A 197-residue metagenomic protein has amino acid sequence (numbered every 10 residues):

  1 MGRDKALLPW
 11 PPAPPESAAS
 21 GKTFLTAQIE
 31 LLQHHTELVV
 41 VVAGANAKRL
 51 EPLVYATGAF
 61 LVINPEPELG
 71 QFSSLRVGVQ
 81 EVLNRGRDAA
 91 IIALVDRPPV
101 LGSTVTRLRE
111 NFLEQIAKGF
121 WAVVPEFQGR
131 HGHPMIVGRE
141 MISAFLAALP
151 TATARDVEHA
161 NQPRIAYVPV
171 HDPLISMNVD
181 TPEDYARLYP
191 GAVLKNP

Functional and structural regions predicted by a protein language model:
M1-H131, N161-H171: Nucleotide and nucleotide-moiety/phosphate-recognizing core
G78, E140-F145: Short beta-strand and adjoining strand-loop segment in the mid-core of the Rossmann-like NAD(P)-dependent dehydrogenase
E126-Q128, E140, P150: Short, loop-centered acidic/histidine patches that primarily coordinate divalent metals
H133-V137, M177-V179: Short glycine- and hydrophobic/aromatic-rich loop-to-beta-strand nucleating segment in the catalytic cores
S143-P197: Conserved alpha/beta core of the MobA/IspD/sugar-nucleotide pyrophosphorylase nucleotidyltransferase superfamily
